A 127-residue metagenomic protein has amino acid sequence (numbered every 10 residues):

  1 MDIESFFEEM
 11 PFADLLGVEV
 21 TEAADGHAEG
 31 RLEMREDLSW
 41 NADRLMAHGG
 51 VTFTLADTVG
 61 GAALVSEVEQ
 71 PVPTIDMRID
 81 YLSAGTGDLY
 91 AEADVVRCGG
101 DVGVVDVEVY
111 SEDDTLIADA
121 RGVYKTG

Functional and structural regions predicted by a protein language model:
M1-R31: Non-catalytic linker/capping segments at the edges of enzyme domains
L16, G26-A28, G49, P73-M77 (+3 more regions): A generic structural signal for short beta-strands and their flanking turns/coil linkers
L32-M34, Y81, T126: Hydrophobic residues in beta-strands and at strand termini
E33-V59: Hot-dog-fold acyl-thioester-processing enzymes
G61-Y90: Hydrophobic beta-strand-centered segment that forms part of the acyl-chain substrate-binding groove
T86, V96-G127: HotDog/MaoC-like acyl-thioester-processing domains
